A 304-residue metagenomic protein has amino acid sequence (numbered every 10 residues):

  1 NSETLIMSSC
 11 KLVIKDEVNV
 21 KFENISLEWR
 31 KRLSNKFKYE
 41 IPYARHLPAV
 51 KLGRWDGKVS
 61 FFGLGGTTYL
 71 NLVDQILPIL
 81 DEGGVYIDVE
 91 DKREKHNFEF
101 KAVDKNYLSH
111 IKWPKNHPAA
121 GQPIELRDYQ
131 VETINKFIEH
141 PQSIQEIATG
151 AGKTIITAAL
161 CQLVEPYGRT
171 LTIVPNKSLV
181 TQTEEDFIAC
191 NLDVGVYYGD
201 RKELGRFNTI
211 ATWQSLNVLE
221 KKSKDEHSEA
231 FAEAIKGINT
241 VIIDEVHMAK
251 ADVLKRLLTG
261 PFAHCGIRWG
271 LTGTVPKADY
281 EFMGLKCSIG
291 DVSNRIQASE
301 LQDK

Functional and structural regions predicted by a protein language model:
S2-K92: N-terminal accessory nucleic-acid engagement/regulatory domains that precede and modulate ATP-driven motor cores
K95-E146: Conserved pre-motif I regulatory segment
E139-V164: Walker A/P-loop
Q145, T172, T209-A211, V241 (+1 more regions): Hydrophobic positions in the central parallel beta-sheet of the AAA+
I156-V164, T183, L257, P261: Hydrophobic residues on the short alpha-helix immediately C-terminal to a glycine-rich phosphate/catalytic loop
T170, S178-R201: Conserved helix-turn-beta segment of the N-terminal RecA-like "Helicase ATP-binding" lobe in SF1/SF2 helicases
G199-T240, A251-T259: Conserved helix/coil segment N-terminal to the catalytic DExD/H
H247-K304: Post-DEXD/H (motif II) to motif III coupling segment of the RecA-like Helicase ATP-binding lobe
